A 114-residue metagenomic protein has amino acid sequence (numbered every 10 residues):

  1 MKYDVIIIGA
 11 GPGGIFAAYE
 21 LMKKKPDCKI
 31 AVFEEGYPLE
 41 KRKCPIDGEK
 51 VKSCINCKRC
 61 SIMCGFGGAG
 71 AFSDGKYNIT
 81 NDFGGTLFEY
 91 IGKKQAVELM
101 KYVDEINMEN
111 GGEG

Functional and structural regions predicted by a protein language model:
M1-G13, A31-F33: Beta1/beta-strand and adjacent pyrophosphate-binding region of the FAD-binding site in flavoprotein oxidoreductases
P12-G13, P26, K43: Functionally constrained cores in energy, signaling, and assembly domains
A18, M22: Gly/Ala-rich phosphate-binding loop of Rossmann-like dinucleotide-binding domains, activating on the conserved
K23-K29: Conserved S-adenosyl-L-methionine
K29-I30, L87: Short linear functional motifs in flexible/disordered or boundary regions
E35-G114: Conserved N-terminal/central alpha/beta ligand/cofactor-binding core
